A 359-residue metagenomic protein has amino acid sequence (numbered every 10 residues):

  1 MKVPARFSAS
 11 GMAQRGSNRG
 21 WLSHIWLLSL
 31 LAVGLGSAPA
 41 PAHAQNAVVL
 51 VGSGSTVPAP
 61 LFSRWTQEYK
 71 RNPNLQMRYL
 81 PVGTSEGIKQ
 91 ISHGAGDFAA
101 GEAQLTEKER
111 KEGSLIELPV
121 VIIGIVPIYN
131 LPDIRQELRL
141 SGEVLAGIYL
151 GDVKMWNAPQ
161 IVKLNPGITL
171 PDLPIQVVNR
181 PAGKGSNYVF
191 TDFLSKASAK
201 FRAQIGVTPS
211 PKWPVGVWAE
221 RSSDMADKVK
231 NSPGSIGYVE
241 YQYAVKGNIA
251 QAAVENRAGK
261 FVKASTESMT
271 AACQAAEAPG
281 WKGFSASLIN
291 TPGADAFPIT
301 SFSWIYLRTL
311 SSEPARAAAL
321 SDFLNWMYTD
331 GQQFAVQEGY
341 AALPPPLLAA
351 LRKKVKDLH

Functional and structural regions predicted by a protein language model:
M1-W21: N-terminal secretory signal peptides that target proteins for export/translocation
R6, P39-A40: Short linear, low-complexity motifs centered on an aromatic residue
A9, G34-G36, I161, P209: Residue-level detector of alpha-helical hydrophobic segments embedded in or interacting with membranes
S10-G11, I25, E277: Extracellular/secretory pathway and lumenal proteins
W21-A38: Bacterial N-terminal signal peptides
H43-H359: Flexible loop/hinge segments at secondary-structure junctions
